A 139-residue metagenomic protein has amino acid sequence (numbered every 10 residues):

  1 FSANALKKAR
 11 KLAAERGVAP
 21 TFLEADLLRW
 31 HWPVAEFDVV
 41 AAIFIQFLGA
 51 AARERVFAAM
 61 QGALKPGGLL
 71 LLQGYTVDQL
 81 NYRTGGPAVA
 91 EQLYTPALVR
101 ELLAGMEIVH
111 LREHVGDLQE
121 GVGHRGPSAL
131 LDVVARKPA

Functional and structural regions predicted by a protein language model:
S2-A3: Conserved SAM/SAH-binding beta-strand->alpha-helix loop
A9-R10: Conserved SAM-binding loop
E15-R29: Conserved SAM-binding strand-loop segment of SAM-dependent methyltransferases
L28-V39: A short acidic, Gly/Pro-enriched loop at the edge of an enzyme's catalytic core that lines a small-molecule cofactor
F47-M60: A short, conserved alpha-helix within the catalytic core of class I
G67-Y75: Conserved beta-strand signature within the Rossmann-like core of class I S-adenosyl-L-methionine
A90-R112, L131: Short alpha-helix
Q119-A139: Core SAM-dependent methyltransferase catalytic element
